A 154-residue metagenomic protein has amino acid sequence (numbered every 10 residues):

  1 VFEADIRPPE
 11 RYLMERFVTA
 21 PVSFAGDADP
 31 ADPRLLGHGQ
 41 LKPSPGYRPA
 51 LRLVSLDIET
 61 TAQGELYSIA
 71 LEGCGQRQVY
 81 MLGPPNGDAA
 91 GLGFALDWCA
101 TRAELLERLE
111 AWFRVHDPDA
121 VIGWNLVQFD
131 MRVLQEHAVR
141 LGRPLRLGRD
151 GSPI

Functional and structural regions predicted by a protein language model:
V1-I154: The two-metal-ion catalytic cores of nucleic-acid processing enzymes
